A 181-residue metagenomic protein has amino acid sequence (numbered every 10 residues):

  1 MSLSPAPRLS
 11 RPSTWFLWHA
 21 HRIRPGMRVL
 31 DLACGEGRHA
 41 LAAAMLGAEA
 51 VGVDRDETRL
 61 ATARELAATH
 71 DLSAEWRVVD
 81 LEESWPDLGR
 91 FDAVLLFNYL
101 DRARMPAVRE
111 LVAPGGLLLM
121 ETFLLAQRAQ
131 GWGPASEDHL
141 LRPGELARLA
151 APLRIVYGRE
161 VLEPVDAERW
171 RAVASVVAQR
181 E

Functional and structural regions predicted by a protein language model:
M1-M27: S-adenosyl-L-methionine
M27-G35: Conserved class I S-adenosyl-L-methionine
E49-D54: Conserved SAM-binding motif I beta-strand of class I
D56-T58: Conserved SAM/SAH-binding beta-strand->alpha-helix loop
H70-L81: Conserved SAM-binding strand-loop segment of SAM-dependent methyltransferases
P86-A93: A short acidic, Gly/Pro-enriched loop at the edge of an enzyme's catalytic core that lines a small-molecule cofactor
L100-V112: A short, conserved alpha-helix within the catalytic core of class I
G116-L125: Conserved beta-strand signature within the Rossmann-like core of class I S-adenosyl-L-methionine
